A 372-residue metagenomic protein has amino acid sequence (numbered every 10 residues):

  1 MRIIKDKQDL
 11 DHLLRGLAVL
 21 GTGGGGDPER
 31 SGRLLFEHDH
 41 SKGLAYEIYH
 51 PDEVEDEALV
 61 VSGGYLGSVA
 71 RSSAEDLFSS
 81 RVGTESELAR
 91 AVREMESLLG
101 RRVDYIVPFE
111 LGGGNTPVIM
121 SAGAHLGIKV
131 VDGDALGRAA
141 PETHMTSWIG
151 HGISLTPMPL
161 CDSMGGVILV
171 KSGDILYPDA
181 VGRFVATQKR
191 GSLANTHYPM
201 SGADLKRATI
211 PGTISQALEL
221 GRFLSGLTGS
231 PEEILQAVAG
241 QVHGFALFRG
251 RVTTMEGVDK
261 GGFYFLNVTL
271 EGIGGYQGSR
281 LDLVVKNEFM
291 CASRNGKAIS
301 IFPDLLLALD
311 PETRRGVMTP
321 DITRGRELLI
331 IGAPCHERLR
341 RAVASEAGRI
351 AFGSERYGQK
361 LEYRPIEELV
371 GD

Functional and structural regions predicted by a protein language model:
R2-S41: N-terminal phosphate-binding or glycine-rich loops at protein starts, especially the Walker A/P-loop of NTPases
D27-S31, L88-A89, F109-M120, G137-P141: Short glycine/serine/threonine-rich phosphate/pyrophosphate-binding segments that cradle anionic phosphate groups
V54-R102: Glycine-rich oxoanion-binding loops at beta->alpha junctions
V54-R71, M145-V185: A structural-propensity feature for long, helix-poor, extended segments
A124-H144: Short, acidic/small-residue loops that bind anionic groups at enzyme active sites
S163-T213: Conserved anion/nucleotide-ligand pocket segment
E219-G272: Oxyanion-binding "anion nests"
M255-D372: C-terminal non-catalytic interaction/assembly regions of soluble proteins
